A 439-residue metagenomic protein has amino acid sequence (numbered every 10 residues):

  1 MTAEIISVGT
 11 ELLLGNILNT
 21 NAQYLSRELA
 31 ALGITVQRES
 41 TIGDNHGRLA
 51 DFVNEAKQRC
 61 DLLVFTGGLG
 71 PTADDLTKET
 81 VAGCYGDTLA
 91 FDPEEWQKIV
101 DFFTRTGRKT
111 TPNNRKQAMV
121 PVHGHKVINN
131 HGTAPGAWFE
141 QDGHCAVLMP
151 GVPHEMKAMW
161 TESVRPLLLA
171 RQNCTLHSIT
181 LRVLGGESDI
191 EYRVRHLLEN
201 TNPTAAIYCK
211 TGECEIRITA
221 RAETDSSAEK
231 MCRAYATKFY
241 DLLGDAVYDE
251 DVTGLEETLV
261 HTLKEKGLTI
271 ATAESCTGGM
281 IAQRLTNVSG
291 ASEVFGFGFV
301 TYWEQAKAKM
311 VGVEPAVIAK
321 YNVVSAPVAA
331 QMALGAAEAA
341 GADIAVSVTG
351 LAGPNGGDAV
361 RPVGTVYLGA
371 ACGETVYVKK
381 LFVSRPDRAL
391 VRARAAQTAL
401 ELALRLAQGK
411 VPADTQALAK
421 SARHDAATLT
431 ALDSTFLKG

Functional and structural regions predicted by a protein language model:
M1-E39, S226-K230: Glycine-rich phosphate/diphosphate-binding loop of Rossmann-like nucleotide-binding domains
A3-I5, A146, I270: Conserved hydrophobic helix-helix packing surfaces used for dimerization/oligomerization
V8-T10, F65-A73, P150, R221 (+1 more regions): Glycine-rich beta-strand-to-loop/alpha-helix junction loops that act as flexible
S26, A30-E55, F91-G132, A306-I344: Glycine-rich oxoanion-binding loops at beta->alpha junctions
R48-D51, D75-R171: Proline/glycine-rich low-complexity loops and linkers
E140-G212, R217-T219, S227-C232: Accessory alpha-helical/coil subdomains and C-terminal extensions that flank or cap enzyme catalytic cores
S227-G439: Short alpha-helical segments enriched in small residues
